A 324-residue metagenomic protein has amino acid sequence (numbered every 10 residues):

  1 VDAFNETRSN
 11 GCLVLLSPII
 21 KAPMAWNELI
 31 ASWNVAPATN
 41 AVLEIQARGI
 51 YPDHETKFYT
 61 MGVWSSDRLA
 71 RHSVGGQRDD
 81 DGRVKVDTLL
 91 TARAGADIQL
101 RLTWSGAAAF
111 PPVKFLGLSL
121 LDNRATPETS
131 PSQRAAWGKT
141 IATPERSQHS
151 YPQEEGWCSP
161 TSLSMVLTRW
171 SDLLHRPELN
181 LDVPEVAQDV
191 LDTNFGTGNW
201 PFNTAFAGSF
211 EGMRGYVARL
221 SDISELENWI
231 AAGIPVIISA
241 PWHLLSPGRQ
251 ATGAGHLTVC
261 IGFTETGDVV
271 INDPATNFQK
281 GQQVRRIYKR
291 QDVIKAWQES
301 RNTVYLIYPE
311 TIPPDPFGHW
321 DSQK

Functional and structural regions predicted by a protein language model:
V1, L13, K21-M24, N40 (+5 more regions): Noncatalytic regulatory segments and standalone regulatory/sensor domains
D2-C12, Y216-S221: Extracellular beta-rich ligand/substrate-recognition surface
S9-V14, A25, D80-R83: Short linear interaction motifs
S17, P177-Q323: Conserved active-site-adjacent core of cysteine acyl-enzyme catalytic domains
M24-P37, L100-L102, W242: A short beta-strand element within beta-rich, extracytoplasmic domains of secreted/secretory-pathway proteins
A41, C158, H256: Histidine-centered active-site/metal-ligand motif
G75-G95, N228: Short, surface-exposed tryptophan/glycine-enriched loops that mediate extracellular molecular recognition
T103-W200, W242, A251-G253, W320-Q323: Active-site-adjacent structural segments surrounding the nucleophilic cysteine of cysteine proteases and isopeptidases
